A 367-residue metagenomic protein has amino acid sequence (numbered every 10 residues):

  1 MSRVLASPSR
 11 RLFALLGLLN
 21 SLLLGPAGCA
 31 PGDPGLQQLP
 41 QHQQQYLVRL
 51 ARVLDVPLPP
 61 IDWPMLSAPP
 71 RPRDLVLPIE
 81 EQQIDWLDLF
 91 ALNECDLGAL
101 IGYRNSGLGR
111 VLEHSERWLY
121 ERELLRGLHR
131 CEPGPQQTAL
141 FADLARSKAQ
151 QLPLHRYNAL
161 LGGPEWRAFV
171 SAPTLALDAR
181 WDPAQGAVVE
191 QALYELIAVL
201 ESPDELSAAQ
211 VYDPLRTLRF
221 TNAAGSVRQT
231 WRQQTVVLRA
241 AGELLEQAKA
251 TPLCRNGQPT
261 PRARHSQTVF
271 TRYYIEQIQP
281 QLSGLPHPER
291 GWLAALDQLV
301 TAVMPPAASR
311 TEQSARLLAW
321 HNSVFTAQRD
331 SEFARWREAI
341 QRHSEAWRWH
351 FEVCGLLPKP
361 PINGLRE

Functional and structural regions predicted by a protein language model:
M1-S2, G107, D297, G355: Short linear functional motifs in flexible/disordered or boundary regions
S2-L16: Bacterial N-terminal signal peptides that target proteins for export
L18-L24: Hydrophobic core
P26-G28: C-terminal motif of bacterial Sec signal peptides marking the signal peptidase cleavage site
G32-P183: N-terminal Sec/ER secretory leader and immediately downstream segment of secreted/extracellular precursors
G32-P57, T221-E367: A cross-kingdom marker for long, charged
L140-E246: Extended, low-hydrophobicity segments enriched in charged/polar residues
